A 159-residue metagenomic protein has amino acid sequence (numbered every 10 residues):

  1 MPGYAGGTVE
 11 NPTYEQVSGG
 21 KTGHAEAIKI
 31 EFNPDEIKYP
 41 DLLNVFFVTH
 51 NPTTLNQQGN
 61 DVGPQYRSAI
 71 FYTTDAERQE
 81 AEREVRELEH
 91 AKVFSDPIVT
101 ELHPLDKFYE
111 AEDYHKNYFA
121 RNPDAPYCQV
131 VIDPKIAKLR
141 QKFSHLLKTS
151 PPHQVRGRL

Functional and structural regions predicted by a protein language model:
M1-V155, L159: Flexible coil/turn and secondary-structure edge motifs
